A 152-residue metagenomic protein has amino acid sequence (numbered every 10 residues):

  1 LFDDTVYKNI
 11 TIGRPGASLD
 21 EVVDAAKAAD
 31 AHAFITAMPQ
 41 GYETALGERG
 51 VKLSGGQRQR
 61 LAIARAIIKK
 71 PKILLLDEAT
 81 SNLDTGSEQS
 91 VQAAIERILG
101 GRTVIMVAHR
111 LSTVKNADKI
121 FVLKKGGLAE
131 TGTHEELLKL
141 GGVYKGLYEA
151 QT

Functional and structural regions predicted by a protein language model:
L1: Conserved protein kinase catalytic-loop anchor
D4-N9, G16, V23-A31, G41-V143: ABC-family ATPase nucleotide-binding domain "signature/switch" substructure
F34: Short beta-loop-alpha junction of Rossmann-like oxidoreductase domains
E149-T152: ABC ATPase nucleotide-binding domains
